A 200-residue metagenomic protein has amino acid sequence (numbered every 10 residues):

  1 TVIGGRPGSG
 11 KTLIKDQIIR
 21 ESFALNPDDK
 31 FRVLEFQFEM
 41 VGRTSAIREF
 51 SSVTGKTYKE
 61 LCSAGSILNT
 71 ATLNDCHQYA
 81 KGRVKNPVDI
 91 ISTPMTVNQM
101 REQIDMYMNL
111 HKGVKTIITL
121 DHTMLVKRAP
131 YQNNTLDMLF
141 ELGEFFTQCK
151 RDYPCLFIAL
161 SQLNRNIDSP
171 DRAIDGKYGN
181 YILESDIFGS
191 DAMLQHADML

Functional and structural regions predicted by a protein language model:
T1-I3, L34: Short hydrophobic/aromatic beta-strand immediately N-terminal to the Walker A/P-loop
P7: The conserved Walker
G10: Conserved glycine(s) of the Walker
I14, I18, S45: Hydrophobic positions on the alpha1 helix immediately C-terminal to the Walker A/P-loop
Q17-P27: Walker A/P-loop NTP-binding motif
L25-V114, R128: Cytosolic-facing regulatory segments adjacent to core modules
L34, T116-C149, L156: Helical hairpin unit composed of two closely spaced alpha helices linked by a short loop
R48, L142-L200: Phosphate-binding/switch region of NTP-binding enzymes
